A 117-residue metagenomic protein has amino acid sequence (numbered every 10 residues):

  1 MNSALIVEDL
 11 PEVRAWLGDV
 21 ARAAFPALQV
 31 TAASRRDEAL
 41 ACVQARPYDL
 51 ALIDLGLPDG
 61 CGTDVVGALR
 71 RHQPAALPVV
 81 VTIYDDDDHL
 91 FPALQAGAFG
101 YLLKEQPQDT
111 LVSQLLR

Functional and structural regions predicted by a protein language model:
L10-T31: Two-component/phosphorelay signaling modules centered on CheY-like receiver
A32-L50: Acidic, metal-coordinating helix/loop segments flanking the phosphotransfer/catalytic sites of two-component signaling
R35, C61-D64: Acidic catalytic/metal-coordinating carboxylates
D54-L55, T82: Active-site residues of response regulator receiver
P58: The feature encodes the CheY-like receiver
T63-A75: Short amphipathic alpha-helix used as the core "switch/output" element in two-component signaling
D88, Q106-L116: C-terminal output helix
